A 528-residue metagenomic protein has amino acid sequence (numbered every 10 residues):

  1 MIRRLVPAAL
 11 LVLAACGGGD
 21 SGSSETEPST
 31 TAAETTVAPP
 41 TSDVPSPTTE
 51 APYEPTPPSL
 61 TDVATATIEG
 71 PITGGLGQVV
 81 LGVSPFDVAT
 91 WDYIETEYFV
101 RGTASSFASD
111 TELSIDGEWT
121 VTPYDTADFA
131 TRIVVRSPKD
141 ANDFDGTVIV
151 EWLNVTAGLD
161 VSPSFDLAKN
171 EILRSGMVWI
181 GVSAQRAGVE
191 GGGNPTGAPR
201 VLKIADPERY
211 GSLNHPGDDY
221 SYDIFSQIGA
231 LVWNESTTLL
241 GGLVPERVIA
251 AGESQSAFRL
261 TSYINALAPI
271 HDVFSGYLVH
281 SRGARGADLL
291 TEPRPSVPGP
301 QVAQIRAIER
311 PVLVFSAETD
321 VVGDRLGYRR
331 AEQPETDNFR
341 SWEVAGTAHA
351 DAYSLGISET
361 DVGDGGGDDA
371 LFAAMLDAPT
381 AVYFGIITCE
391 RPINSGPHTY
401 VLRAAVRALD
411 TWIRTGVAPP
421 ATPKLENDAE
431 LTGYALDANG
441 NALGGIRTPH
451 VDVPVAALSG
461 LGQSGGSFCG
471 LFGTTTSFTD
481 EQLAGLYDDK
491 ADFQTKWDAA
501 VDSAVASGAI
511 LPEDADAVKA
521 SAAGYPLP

Functional and structural regions predicted by a protein language model:
I2-A8: Sec-dependent signal peptide recognition, specifically the positively charged N-region followed immediately by
L13-A15: C-terminal motif of bacterial Sec signal peptides marking the signal peptidase cleavage site
G17-D20: Bacterial signal peptide processing site
S23-S24, A421: Boundary at the C-terminal end of the N-terminal hydrophobic targeting segment
S24-P52: Extracellular mucin-like PTS domains
D43, P47-P528: C-terminal His-loop and adjacent cap/lid subdomain of alpha/beta-hydrolase
